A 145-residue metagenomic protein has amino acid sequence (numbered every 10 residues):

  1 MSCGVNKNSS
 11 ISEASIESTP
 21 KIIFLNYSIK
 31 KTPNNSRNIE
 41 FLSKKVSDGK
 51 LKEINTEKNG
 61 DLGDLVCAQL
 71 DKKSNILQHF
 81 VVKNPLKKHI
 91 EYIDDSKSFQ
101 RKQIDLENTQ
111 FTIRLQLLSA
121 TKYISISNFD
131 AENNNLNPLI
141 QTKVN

Functional and structural regions predicted by a protein language model:
M1-S2: C-terminal motif of bacterial Sec signal peptides marking the signal peptidase cleavage site
V5-N145: Extracellular glycoprotein-like low-complexity segments
